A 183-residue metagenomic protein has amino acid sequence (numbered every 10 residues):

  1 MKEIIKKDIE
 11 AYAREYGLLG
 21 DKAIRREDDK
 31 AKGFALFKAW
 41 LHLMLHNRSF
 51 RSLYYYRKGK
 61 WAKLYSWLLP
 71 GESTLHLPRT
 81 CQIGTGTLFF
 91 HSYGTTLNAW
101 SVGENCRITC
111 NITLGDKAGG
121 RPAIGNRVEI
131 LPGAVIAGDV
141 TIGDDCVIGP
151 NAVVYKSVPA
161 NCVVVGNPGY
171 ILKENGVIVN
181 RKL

Functional and structural regions predicted by a protein language model:
M1-S73, R181-L183: Terminal amphipathic alpha-helical/low-complexity segments used for targeting or macromolecular assembly
P70-V177: Structural signal for interior beta-strand "rungs" in well-ordered beta-sheet cores of soluble enzyme domains
